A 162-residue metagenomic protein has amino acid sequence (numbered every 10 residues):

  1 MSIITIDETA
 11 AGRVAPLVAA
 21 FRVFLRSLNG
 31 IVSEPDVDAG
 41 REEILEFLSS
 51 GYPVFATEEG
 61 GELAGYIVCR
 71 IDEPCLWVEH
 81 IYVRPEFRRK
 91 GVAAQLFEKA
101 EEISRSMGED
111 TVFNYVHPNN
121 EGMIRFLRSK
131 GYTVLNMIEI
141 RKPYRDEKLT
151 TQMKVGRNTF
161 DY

Functional and structural regions predicted by a protein language model:
M1-L17: A short beta-loop-alpha structural element at the N-terminal edge of CoA-dependent acyl/N-acetyltransferase catalytic
E8, R22-I44: Conserved GNAT-fold acetyl-CoA-binding loop/helix
E42-A56, W77: A short helix-loop-beta-strand connector motif used in the catalytic cores of GNAT acetyltransferases and, in some
A56, E62-R70, W77-Y82: Conserved beta-strand in the GNAT
E62-G65, G122, V134: Glycine-rich acetyl-CoA-binding "A-motif" of GNAT/NAT acetyltransferases
V83, R89-E102, E121, R125-S129: Conserved acetyl-CoA-binding loop-helix of GNAT-fold acetyltransferases
S104-V116: Conserved GNAT acetyl-CoA-binding A-motif
N114-M123, R145: Conserved beta-strand-loop-alpha-helix junction that forms the acyl-donor binding cleft
